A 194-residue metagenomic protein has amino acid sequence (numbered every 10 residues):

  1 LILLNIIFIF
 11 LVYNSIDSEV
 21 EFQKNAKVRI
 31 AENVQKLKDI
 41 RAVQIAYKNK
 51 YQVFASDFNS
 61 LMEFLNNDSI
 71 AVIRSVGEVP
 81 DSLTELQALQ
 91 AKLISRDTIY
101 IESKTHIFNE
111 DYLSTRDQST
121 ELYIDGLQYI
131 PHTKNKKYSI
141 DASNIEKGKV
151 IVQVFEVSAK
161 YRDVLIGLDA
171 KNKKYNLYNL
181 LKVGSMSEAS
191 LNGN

Functional and structural regions predicted by a protein language model:
L1-N14: Hydrophobic membrane-insertion alpha-helices, especially the h-region of bacterial N-terminal signal peptides
I7-I9, R29-I30, T120-Y123: A generic short-segment signal for beta-strand/edge and adjacent turn/coil regions
I16-N33: Aliphatic-rich helix starts adjacent to a transmembrane/signal segment
I30-Y51: N-terminal alpha-helical signal peptides/signal-anchor transmembrane segments
N49-N194: Low-complexity, acidic interaction segments enriched in glycine
